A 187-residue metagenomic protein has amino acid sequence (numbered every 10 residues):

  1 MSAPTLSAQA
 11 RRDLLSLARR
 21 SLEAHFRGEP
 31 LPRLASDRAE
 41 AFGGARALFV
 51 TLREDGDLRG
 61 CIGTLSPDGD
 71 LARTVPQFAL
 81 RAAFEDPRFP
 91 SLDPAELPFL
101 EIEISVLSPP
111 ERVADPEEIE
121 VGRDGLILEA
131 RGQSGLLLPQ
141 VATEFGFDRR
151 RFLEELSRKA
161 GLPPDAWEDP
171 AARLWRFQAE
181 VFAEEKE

Functional and structural regions predicted by a protein language model:
M1-E187: Basic nucleic-acid-binding interfaces
